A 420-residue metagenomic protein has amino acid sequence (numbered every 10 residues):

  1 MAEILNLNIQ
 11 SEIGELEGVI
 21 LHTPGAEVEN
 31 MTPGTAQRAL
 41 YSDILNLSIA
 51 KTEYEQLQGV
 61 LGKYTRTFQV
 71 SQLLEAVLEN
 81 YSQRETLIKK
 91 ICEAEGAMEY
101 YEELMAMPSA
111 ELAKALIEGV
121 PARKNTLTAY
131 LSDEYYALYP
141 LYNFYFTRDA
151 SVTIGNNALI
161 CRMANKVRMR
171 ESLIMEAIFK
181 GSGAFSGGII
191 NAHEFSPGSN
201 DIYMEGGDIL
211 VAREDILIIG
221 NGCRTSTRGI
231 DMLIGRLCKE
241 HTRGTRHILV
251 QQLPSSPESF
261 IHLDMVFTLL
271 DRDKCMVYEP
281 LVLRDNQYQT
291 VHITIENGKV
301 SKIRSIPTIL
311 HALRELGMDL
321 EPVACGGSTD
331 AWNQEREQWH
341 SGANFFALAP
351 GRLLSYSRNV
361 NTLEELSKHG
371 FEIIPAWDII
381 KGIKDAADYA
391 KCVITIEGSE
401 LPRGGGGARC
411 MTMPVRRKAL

Functional and structural regions predicted by a protein language model:
M1-L420: The feature marks the mature, well-folded catalytic cores of soluble enzymes
